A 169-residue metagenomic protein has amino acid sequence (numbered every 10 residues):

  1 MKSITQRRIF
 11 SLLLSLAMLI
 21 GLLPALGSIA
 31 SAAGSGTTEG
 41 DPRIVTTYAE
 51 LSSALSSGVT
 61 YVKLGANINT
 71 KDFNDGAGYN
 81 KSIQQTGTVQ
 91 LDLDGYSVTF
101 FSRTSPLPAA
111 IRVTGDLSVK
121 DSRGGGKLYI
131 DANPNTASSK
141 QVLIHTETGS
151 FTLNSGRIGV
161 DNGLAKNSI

Functional and structural regions predicted by a protein language model:
K2-L14: Bacterial N-terminal signal peptides that target proteins for export
L14, M18-L22: Hydrophobic core
L22-T37: Sec-dependent signal peptide cleavage junction
A33-E39, T46-A49, K127-I130, N135-A137 (+1 more regions): Extracellular adhesion/carbohydrate-binding repeat motifs centered on closely spaced tryptophans
A33-F73: Acidic Gly/Asp/Thr-rich repetitive segments characteristic of extracellular carbohydrate-active and adhesion proteins
V62-L64, L91-L93, T99: Extracellular beta-strand repeat scaffolds in secreted/surface proteins
T70-Q90, T99-D121, D131-F151: Extracellular beta-strand-rich solenoid/capping regions of secreted or surface-exposed proteins that bind or remodel
L91, Y96, S122, G126-L128 (+5 more regions): Solvent-exposed loop/turn tips at the surfaces of repeat/solenoid architectures
